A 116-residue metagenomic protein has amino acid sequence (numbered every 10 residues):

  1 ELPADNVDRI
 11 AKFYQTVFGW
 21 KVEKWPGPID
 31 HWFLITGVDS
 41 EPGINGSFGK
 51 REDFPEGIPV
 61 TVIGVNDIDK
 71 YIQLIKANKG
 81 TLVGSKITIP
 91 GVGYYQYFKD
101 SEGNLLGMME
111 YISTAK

Functional and structural regions predicted by a protein language model:
E1-D5, K50-K76, Y94-K99: Vicinal oxygen chelate
E1-G43: Core segments of cupin and vicinal oxygen chelate
L2, E23-P26, I72-K116: Vicinal oxygen chelate
R9-K12, T16, D69-A77, T81: Replace "anionic and nucleotidyl ligands
I35, G49-K50: Short beta-strand segments that buttress and anchor functional surface loops
S40-E41, F54-P55, T114: Active-site/binding-pocket entry motifs
S40-G46, G103-L106: Short, charged/polar, Gly/Pro-enriched secondary-structure boundary elements
